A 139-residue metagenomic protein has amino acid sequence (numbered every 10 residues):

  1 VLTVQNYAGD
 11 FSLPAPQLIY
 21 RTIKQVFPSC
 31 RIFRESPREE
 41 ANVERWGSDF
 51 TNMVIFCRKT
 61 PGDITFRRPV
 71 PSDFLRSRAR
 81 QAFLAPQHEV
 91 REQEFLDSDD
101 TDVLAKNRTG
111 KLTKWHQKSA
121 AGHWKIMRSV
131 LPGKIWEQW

Functional and structural regions predicted by a protein language model:
V1-N6: Conserved beta-strand signature within the Rossmann-like core of class I S-adenosyl-L-methionine
Y7-F11: Short "lid" loop at the C-terminus of a central beta-strand within the Rossmann-like core of SAM-dependent
P14-E35: Conserved Class I S-adenosyl-L-methionine
R31-W139: Soluble small-group transferase modules, centered on the S-adenosyl donor enzyme superfamily
